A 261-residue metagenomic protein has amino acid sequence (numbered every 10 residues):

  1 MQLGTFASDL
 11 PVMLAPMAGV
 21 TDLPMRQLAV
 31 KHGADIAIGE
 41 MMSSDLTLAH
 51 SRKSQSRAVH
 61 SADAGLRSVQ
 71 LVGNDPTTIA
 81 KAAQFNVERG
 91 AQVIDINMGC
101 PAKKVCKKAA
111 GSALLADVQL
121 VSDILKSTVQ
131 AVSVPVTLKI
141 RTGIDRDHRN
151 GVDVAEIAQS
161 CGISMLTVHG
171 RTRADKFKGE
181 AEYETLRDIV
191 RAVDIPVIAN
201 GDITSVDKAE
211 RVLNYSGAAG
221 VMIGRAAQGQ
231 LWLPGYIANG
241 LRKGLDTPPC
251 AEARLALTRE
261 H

Functional and structural regions predicted by a protein language model:
M1, S8, M13, A18 (+8 more regions): Alpha/beta catalytic cores of nucleotide-metabolism and tRNA/nucleoside-modifying enzymes
M1-P11, D45-S68, C100, V105-K108 (+2 more regions): N-terminal small/glycine-rich loop or linker at the start of catalytic domains across soluble metabolic enzymes
Q2, M17-Q92: Glycine-rich, positively charged N-terminal anion/phosphate-binding segment
L3, V12-A15, I36-A37, M42-S43 (+6 more regions): Residue-level signal for pocket-adjacent positions within structured domains
V12-P16, A37-G39, R67-L71, I94 (+4 more regions): Hydrophobic faces of well-ordered beta-strands that scaffold small-molecule active sites in alpha/beta enzyme cores
M17-G19, M42-S44, V72-N74, G99-P101 (+4 more regions): Active-site beta-loop-alpha junctions enriched in small/polar residues
L28-K31, T77-L114, V118-I195, E210-R211 (+1 more regions): Alpha/beta enzyme core
S56-D63, L115-V118, L186-V190, G220-I223: Short, structured secondary-structure boundary patches
